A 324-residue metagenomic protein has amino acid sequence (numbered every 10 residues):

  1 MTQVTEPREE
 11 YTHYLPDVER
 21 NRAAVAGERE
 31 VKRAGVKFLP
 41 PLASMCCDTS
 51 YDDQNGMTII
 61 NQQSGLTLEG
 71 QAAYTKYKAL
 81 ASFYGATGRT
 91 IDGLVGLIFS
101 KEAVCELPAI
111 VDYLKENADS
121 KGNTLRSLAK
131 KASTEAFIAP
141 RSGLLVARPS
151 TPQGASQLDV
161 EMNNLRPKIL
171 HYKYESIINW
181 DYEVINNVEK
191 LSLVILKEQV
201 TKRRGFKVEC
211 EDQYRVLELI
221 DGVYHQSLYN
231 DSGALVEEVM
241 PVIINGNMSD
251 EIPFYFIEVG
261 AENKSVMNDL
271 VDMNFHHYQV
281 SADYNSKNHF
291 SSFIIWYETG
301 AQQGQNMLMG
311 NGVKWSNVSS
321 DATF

Functional and structural regions predicted by a protein language model:
M1-I169: Extended, helix-rich architectural segments
V18-G35, Y84-T90, L128-I138, R215-E218 (+2 more regions): Charged, low-complexity, helix-prone segments enriched in Lys/Glu/Asp/Gln
V25, L125-T134, M162-P167, S176-V184 (+5 more regions): Intrinsically disordered, low-complexity boundary segments flanking structured domains
M57, L66, Y224, L235-E237 (+1 more regions): Tryptophan-centered short beta-strand motifs
K121-L125, H171-Y174, M273-H276: A short linear-motif detector with a strong N-terminal bias
A136-I257: Extended, regular secondary-structure scaffolds
A234-F324: Extended, charged amphipathic alpha-helical segments
